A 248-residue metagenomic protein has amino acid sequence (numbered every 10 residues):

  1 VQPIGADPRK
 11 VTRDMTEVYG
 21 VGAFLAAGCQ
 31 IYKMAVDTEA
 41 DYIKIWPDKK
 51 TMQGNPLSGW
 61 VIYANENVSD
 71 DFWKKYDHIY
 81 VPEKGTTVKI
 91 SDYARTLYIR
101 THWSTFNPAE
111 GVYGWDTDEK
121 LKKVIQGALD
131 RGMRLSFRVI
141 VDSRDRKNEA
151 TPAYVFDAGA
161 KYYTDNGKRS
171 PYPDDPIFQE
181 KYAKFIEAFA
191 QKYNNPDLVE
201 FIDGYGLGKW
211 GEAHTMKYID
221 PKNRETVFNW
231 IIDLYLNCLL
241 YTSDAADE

Functional and structural regions predicted by a protein language model:
V1-A40: CBM-like carbohydrate-recognition segments
D41-R95, R100: Boundary/entry segment of secreted carbohydrate-active catalytic domains
S91-A94, Y98-A158: Aromatic-lined substrate-binding rim segments of carbohydrate-active enzymes
W103-D116, G167-E180, K217-K222: The substrate-binding groove and active-site-proximal loops of carbohydrate-active enzymes, especially glycoside
V124-L129, G167-F201, V227, I231-L234: An active-site-proximal structural segment forming one wall of the substrate-binding cleft that immediately precedes
V155-Y172: A solvent-exposed, charged loop/short amphipathic helix patch at secondary-structure junctions
H214-L239: Short, low-complexity, polybasic intrinsically disordered segments
Y241-E248: Conserved small/polar residues in nucleotide/adenosyl-binding loops
